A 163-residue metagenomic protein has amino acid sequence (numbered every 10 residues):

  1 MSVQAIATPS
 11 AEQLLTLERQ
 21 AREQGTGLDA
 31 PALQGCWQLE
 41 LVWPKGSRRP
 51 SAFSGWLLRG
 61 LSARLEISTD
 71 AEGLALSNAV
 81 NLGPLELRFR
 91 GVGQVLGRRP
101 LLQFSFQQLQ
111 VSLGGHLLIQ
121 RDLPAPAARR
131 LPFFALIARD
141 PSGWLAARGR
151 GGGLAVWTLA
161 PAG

Functional and structural regions predicted by a protein language model:
S2-G163: Soluble ligand-binding/transfer domains with enclosed cavities or grooves
